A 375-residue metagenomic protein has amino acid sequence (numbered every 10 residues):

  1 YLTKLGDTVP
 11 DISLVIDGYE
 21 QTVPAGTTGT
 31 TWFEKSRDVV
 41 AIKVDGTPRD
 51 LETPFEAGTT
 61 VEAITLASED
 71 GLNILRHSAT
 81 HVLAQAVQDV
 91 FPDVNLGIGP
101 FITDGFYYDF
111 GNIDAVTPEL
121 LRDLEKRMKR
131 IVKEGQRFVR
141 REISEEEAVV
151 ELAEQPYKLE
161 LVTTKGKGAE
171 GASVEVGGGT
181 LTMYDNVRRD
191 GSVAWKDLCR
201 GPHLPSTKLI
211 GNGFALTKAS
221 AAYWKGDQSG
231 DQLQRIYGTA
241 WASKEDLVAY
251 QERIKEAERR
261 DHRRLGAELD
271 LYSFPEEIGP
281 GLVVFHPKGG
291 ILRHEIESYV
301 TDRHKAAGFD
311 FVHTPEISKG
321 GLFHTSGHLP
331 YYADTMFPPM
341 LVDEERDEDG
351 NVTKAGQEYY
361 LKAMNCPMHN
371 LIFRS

Functional and structural regions predicted by a protein language model:
Y1-I102, K126-R127: Ubiquitin-like/PB1-type beta-grasp interaction modules and other compact soluble beta-rich domains
T53-I74, N95-I98, Y107-S375: Auxiliary tRNA-acceptor-end handling modules of aminoacyl-tRNA synthetases
